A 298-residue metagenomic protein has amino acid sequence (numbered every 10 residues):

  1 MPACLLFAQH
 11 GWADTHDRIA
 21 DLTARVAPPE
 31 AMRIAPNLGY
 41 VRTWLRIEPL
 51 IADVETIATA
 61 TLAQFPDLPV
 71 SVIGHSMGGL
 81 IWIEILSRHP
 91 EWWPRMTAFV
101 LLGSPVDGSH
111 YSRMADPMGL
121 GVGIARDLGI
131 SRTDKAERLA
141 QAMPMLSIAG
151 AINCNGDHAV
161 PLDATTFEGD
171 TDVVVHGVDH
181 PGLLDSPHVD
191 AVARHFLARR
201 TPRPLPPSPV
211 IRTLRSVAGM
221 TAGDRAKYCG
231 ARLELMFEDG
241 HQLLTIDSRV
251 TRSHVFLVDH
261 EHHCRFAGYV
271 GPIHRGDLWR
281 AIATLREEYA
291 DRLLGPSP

Functional and structural regions predicted by a protein language model:
M1-L5: A short, charged/proline- and glycine-enriched loop that marks the coil->beta-strand transition at the N-terminal
L6-W12, H16-D17, D21, V26-A27 (+5 more regions): Serine-dependent carboxylesterase/thioesterase catalytic core of lipase-like alpha/beta-hydrolase/SGNH enzymes
A140-P298: C-terminal catalytic-base region of ester-bond hydrolases, centering on the histidine of the charge-relay
